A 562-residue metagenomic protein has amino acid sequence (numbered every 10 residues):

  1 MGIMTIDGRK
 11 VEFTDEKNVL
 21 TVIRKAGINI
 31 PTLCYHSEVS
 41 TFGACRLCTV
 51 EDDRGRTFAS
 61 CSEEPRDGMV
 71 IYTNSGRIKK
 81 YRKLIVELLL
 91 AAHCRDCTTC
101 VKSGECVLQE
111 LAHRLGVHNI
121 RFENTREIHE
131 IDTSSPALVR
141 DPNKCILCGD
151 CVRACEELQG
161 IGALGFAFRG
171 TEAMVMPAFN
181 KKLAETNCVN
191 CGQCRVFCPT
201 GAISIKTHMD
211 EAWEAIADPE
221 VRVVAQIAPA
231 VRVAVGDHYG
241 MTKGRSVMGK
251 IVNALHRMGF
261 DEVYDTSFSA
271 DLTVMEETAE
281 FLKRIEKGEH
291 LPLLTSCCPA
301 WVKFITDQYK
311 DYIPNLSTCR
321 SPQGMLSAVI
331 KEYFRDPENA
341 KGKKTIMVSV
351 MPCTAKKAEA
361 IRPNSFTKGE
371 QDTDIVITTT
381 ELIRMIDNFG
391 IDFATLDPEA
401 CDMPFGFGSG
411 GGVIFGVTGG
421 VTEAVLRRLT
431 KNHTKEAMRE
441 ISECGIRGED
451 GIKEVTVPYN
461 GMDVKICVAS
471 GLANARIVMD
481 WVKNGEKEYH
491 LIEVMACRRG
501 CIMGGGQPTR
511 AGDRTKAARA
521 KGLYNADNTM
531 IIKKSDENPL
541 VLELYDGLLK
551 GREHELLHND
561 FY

Functional and structural regions predicted by a protein language model:
G2-I3: Extreme N-terminal starter segment of soluble prokaryotic enzymes
I6-R9, D52-R54: Short strand-turn-strand beta-turns centered on an Asx-Gly dipeptide
D7, L138-D141, Q226, V494-M495: Short glycine-rich or small-residue beta-strand-to-loop segments that form or flank ligand, phosphate, metal/Fe-S
R9-D15: A short N-terminal beta-strand-loop micro-motif at the entrance of redox/enzyme domains
E12, S134, K144, N187 (+2 more regions): Charged, low-complexity surface patches
D15-G68, N74, I78, K206-Y562: Iron-sulfur-associated redox domains of electron-transfer enzymes in respiratory and anaerobic energy metabolism
R46-N190, V196, I203-R222: Fe-S ferredoxin-like electron-transfer domains and their immediately adjacent linker/connector regions across
